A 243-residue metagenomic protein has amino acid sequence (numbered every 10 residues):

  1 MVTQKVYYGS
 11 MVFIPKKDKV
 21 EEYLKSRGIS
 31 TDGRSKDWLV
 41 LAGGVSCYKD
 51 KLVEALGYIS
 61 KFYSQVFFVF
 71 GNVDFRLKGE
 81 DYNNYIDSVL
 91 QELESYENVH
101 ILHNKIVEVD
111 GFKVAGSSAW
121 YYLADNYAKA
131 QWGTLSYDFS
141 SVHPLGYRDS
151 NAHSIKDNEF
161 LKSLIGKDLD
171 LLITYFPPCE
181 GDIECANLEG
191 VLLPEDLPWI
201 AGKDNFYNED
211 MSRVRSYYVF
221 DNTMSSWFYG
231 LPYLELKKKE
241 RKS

Functional and structural regions predicted by a protein language model:
M1-F68, D74-D81, G166: N-terminal active-site segment of His-dependent metallophosphoesterases
Q4-V6, W38, F112-K113, L169-L171 (+1 more regions): Structural motif
G9-F13, G43-S46, N72-D74, K105-I106 (+4 more regions): Active-site metal-binding loops of divalent metal-dependent hydrolases
K19, Y48-K51, N84-Y85, D149-F160: Soluble or luminal CAZymes and related metallo-dependent hydrolases
V45-S60, V73-E94, D125, D182-N187 (+1 more regions): Metal-dependent catalytic neighborhoods of phosphoester/phosphodiester hydrolases
Q65-Q131: A basic- and aromatic-enriched beta-loop-alpha substructure that forms the phosphate/nucleotide- and DNA/RNA-contacting
E108, E189-S243: Binuclear metal-dependent phosphoesterase catalytic core
A115-G181, A186: Active-site-proximal loop/helix segment associated with metal-binding centers of metalloenzymes
